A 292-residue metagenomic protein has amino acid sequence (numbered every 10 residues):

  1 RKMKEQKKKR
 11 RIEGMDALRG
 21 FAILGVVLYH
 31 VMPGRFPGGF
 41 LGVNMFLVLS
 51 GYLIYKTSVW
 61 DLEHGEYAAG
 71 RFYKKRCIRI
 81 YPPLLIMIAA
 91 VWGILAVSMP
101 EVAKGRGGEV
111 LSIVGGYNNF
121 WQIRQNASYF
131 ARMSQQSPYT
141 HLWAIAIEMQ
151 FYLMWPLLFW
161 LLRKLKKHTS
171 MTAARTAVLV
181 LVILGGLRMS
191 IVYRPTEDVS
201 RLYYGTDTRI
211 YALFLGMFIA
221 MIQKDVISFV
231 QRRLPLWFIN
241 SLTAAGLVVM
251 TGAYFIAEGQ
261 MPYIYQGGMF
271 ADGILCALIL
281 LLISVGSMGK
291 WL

Functional and structural regions predicted by a protein language model:
K4-L292: Membrane-interface helix/loop caps of multi-pass membrane proteins
